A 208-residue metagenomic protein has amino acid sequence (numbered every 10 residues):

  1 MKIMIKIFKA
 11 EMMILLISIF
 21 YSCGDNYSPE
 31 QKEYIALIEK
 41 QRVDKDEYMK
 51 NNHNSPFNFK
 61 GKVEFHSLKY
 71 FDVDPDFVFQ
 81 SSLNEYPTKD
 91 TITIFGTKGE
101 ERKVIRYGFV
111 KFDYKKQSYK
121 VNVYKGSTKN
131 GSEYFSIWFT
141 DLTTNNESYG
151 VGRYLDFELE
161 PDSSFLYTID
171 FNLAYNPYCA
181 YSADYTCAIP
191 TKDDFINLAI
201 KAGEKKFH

Functional and structural regions predicted by a protein language model:
K2-M12: Bacterial N-terminal signal peptides that target proteins for export
I19-S22: C-terminal motif of bacterial Sec signal peptides marking the signal peptidase cleavage site
G24-N26: Bacterial signal peptide processing site
R42-D74: Post-signal-peptide N-terminal segment of Sec-exported extracytoplasmic proteins
P87-V151: Mid-length scaffold segments of soluble, non-membrane domains
W138-Y175: Acidic, glycine-rich flexible loop segments
Y175-H208: Extended, aromatic/histidine-rich regions of cofactor-dependent oxidoreductases associated with respiratory
